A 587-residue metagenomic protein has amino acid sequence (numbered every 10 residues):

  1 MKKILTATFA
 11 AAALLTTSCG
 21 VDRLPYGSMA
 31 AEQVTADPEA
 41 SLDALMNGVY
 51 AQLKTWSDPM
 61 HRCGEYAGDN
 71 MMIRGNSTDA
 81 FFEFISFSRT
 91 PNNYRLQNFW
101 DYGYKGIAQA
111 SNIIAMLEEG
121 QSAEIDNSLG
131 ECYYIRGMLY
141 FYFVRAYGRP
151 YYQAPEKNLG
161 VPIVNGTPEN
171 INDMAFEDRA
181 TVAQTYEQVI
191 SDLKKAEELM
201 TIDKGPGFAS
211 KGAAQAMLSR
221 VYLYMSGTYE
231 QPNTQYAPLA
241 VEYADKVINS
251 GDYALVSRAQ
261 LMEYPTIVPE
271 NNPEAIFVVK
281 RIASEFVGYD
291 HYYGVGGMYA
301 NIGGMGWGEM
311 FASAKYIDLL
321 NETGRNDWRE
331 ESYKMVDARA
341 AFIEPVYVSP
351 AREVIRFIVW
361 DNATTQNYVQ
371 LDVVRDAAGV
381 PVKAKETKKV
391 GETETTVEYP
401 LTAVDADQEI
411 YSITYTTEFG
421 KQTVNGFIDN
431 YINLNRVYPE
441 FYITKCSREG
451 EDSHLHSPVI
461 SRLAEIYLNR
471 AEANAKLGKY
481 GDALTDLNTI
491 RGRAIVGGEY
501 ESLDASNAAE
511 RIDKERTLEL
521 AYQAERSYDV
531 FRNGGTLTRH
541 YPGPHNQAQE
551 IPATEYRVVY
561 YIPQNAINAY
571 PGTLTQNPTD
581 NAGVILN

Functional and structural regions predicted by a protein language model:
I4, C19-G64, Y347, K385-E386 (+2 more regions): Membrane-proximal, proline-rich intrinsically disordered regions
S18-C19, Q188, P273-A275, K280-M310 (+2 more regions): Long, intrinsically disordered, low-complexity segments
G20-V21, K194, M200, G212-L261 (+5 more regions): Aromatic-residue-lined binding/catalytic grooves and analogous aromatic/hydrophobic interfacial grooves in multimeric
F81-G148, F176-Q184, L193-K204, S453-P458 (+1 more regions): Conserved, well-structured interaction surfaces
Q121, V144-Y151, K204, V221-N233 (+1 more regions): Short coil/turn linking the two alpha-helices of tandem helical-hairpin repeats
S128, I135, Y142, M217 (+5 more regions): "A position-specific structural signal for the A-helix of alpha-solenoid helical repeats
D327-S461: Flexible, polar/acidic helix-loop-strand segments at domain edges
